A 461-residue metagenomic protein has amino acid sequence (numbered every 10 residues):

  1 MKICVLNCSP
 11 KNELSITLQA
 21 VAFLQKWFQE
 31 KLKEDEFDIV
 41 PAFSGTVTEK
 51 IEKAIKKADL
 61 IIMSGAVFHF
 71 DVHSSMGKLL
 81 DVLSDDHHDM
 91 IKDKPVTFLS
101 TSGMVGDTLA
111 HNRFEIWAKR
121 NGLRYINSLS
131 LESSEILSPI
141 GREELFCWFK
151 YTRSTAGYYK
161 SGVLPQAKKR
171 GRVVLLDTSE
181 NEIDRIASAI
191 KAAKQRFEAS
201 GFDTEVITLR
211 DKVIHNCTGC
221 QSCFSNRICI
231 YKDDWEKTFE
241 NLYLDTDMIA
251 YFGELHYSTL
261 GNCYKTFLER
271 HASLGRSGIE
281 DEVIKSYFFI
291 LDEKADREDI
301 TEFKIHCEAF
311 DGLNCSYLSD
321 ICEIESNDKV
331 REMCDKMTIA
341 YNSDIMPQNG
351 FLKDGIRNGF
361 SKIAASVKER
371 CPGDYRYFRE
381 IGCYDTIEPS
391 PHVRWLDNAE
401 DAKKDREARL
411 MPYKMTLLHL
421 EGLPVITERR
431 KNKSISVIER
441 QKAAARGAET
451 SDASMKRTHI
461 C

Functional and structural regions predicted by a protein language model:
M1-D86, I140-L274, D328-S343, P347-C461: N-terminal beta1-alpha1-beta2 submodule of the flavodoxin-like/Rossmannoid cofactor-binding fold
C4-N7, S134, F288-F289, I324: Ligand-binding pocket scaffold of soluble enzyme catalytic domains
D38-T46, L129-E135, L209-D211, E293 (+1 more regions): Short beta->alpha junction loops
S64, S102, L131, F252 (+3 more regions): Conserved residues at the C-terminal ends of beta-strands
D89-M90, Q166-K168, I279-E282: Solvent-exposed alpha-helices and their adjacent loops that cap or buttress functional pockets in soluble metabolic
K92-S133, E280-S319: Short, glycine-/small-residue-rich phosphate/pyrophosphate-handling segment
K119-K160, A309-E325, I339-I345: A charged, well-structured terminal subsegment
L291-N358: Active-site/pore-lining binding-face segments in mid-to-C-terminal subdomains
